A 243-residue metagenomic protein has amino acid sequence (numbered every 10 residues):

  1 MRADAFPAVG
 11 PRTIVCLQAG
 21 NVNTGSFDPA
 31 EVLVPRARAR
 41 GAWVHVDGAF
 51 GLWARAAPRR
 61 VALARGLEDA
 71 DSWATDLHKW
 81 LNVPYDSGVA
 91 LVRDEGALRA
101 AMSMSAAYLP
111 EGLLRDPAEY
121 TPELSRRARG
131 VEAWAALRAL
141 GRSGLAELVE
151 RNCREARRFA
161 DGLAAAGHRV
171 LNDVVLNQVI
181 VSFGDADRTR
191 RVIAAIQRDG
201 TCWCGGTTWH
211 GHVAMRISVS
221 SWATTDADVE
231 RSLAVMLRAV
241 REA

Functional and structural regions predicted by a protein language model:
M1-R99: Conserved PLP-enzyme active-site core in the AAT-like
Q18-N21, R65-A165, L171-D173: Active-site C-terminal subdomain of aminotransferase-like
N21, A139-R142, D185, S221-T225: A generic structural motif
V32-P35, A39, R158, R191 (+1 more regions): Alpha-helical scaffolding segments of alpha/beta enzyme cores, especially the outer helices of TIM-barrel or partial
R38, A164, Q197: Anion (oxyanion) recognition and catalysis
R169-I196: Conserved PLP-binding catalytic core of the aspartate aminotransferase-like
D173-Q178, D199-R216: Conserved PLP cofactor-binding pocket of PLP-dependent enzymes
W209-A243: PLP-dependent enzyme catalytic core of the Aspartate aminotransferase-like
